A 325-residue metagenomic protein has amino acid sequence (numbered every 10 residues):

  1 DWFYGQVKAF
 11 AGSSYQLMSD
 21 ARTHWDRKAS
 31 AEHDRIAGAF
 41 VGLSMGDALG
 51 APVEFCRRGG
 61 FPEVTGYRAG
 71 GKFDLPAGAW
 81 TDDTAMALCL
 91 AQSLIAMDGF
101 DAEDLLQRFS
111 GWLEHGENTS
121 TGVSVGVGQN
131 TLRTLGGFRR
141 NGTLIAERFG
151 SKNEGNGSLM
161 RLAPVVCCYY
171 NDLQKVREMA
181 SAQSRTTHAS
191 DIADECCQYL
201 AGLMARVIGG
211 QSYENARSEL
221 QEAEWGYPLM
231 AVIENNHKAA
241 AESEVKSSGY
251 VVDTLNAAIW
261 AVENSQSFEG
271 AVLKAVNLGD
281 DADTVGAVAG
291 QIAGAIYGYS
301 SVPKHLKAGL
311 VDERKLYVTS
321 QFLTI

Functional and structural regions predicted by a protein language model:
D1-I325: Structured, active/binding-site neighborhoods that engage oxygen-rich ligands
